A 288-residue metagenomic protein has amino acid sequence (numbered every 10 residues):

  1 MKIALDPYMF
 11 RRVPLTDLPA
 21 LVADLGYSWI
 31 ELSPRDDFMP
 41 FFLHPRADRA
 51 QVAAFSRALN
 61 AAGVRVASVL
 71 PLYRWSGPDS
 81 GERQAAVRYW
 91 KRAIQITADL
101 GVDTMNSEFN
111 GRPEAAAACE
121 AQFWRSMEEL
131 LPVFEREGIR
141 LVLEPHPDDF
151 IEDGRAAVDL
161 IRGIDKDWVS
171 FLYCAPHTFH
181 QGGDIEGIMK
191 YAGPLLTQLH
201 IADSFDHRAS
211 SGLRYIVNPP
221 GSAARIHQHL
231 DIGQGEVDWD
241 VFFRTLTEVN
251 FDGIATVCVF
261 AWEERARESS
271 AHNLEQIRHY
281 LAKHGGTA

Functional and structural regions predicted by a protein language model:
K2, W29, R125-E236, G285-A288: Acidic/histidine-rich catalytic cores of soluble enzymes
L5, V22, I30, L59 (+7 more regions): Conserved, mostly hydrophobic/aromatic
D6-F10, S33-R35, P71-R74, N110-R112 (+4 more regions): Active-site beta-loop-alpha junctions enriched in small/polar residues
R12-V22, A85-Q95, Q181-M189, W239: Short, acidic/polar
T16-D17, R57-R65, W75-Y173, E268 (+1 more regions): Active-site acidic/histidine proton-transfer and metal-coordination neighborhood in alpha/beta enzyme cores
L18-D36: Catalytic domains of carbohydrate-active enzymes, especially glycoside hydrolases
E31, S68-L70, N106, V142 (+2 more regions): Conserved beta-strand positions in the central sheet of alpha/beta enzyme cores
S33-S56, N110-A115: Glycine-rich, proline-tolerant flexible connector loops at the mouths of alpha/beta enzymes
